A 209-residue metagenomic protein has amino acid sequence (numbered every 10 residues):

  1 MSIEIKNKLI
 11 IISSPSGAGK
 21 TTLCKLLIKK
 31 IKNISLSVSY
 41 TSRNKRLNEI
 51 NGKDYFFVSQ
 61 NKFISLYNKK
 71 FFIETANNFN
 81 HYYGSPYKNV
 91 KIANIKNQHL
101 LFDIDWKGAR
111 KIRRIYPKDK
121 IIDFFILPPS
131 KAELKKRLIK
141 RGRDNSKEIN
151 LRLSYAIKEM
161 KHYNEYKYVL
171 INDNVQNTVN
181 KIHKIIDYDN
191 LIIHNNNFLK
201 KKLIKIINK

Functional and structural regions predicted by a protein language model:
S2-E4, R143-D144, K158-K209: NTP-dependent small-molecule kinase module
I5-I10: Pre-Walker A (Motif I) flank of P-loop NTPase domains
S13-P15: P-loop (Walker A) phosphate-binding loop of NTP-binding proteins
A18: ATP-binding Walker
T21: Walker A/P-loop
I28-S37: Post-Walker A helix-loop "phosphate-sensing" segment adjacent to the P-loop in P-loop NTPases
T41-L100, D105-R110: ATP-dependent small-molecule kinase phosphotransfer cores that center on conserved nucleotide phosphate-binding segments
L100-W106, I115-R141, I171-N174: Conserved phosphate-donor/acceptor-positioning beta-strand/loop module used by diverse small-molecule
